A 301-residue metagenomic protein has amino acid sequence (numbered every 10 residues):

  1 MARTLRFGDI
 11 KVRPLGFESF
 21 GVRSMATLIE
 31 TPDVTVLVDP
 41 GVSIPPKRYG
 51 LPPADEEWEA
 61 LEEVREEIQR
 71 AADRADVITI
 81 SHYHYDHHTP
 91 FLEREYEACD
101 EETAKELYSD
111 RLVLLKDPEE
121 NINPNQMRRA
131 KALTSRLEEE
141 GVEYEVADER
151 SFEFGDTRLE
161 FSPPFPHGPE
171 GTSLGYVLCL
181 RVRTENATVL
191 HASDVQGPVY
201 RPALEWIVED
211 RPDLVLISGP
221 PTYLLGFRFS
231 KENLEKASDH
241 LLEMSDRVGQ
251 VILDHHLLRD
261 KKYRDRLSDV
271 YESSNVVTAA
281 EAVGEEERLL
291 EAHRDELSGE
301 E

Functional and structural regions predicted by a protein language model:
M1-D73, Q126-P202, R288-E301: Core dinuclear metal-dependent hydrolase active-site scaffold
V22, Y83-T89, E120-P124, Q196-R201 (+2 more regions): Active-site environment of divalent metal-dependent phosphoester hydrolases
V34-T35, L107-V113, D246-V251, S273-S274: A short helix->loop->beta-strand "cap" motif at the edges of active sites that frequently abuts
L37-G41, A75-D86, L114-D117, L190-V195 (+3 more regions): Active-site neighborhood of phospho(di)ester-bond hydrolases with catalytic His/Asp-centered motifs
P52-L114, E205, E209-L216, Y223-L224: Active-site metal-binding motif and surrounding structural segment of the metallo-beta-lactamase
E93, P202-I207, H240, R266: A short acidic, amphipathic alpha-helical/loop segment
E97, G175, V208, S230-H240: Charged helix-capping and loop-helix junction motifs
E232-E301: Binuclear metal-ion centers of metallo-dependent hydrolases, dominated by the metallo-beta-lactamase
